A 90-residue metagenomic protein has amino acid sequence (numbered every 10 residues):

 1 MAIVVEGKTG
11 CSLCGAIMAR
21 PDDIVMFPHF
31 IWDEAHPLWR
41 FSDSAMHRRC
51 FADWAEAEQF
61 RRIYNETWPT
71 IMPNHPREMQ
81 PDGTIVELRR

Functional and structural regions predicted by a protein language model:
M1-I3, M26-W32, E56-E58: Short Cys/His-rich Zn2+-coordinating modules
M1-K8, P37-R40, I71-M72: Short, flexible, mixed-charge glycine/proline-rich loop motifs that serve as phosphate/nucleic-acid-contacting
A2, A19-P21, A52, E66-T67 (+1 more regions): A composition-biased, non-transmembrane "mature-region" signal
T9-W39, V86: Short recognition patches in nucleic-acid-associated and regulatory proteins
C11-C14, H47, E78-Q80: Short cysteine-rich clusters marking metal-coordination/redox-active sites
H29, R48, N74-R77: Generic low-complexity segments that are intrinsically disordered, proline-rich and/or Lys/Arg-biased
P37-Y64: Short metal-binding segments enriched for Cys and/or His
R62-R90: Short, intrinsically disordered terminal segments enriched in charged and Pro/Gly residues
